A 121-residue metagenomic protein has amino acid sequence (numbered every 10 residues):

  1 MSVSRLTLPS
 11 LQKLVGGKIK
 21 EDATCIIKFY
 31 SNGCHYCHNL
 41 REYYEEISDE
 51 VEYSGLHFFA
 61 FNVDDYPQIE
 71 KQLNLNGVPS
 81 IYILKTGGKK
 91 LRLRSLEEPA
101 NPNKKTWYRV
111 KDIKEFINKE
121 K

Functional and structural regions predicted by a protein language model:
S4-P9, F29-S31, R41, E45-S48 (+2 more regions): Thiol-based oxidoreductase modules, predominantly thioredoxin-like and allied folds used for disulfide exchange
S4-T24: A short beta-strand-turn-helix
L14, Y43-E50, I69-Q72, F116-K119: Alpha-helical recognition domains of nuclear gene-regulatory proteins
K18-E21, V51-Y53, L73-N76: Intrinsically disordered, low-complexity regulatory regions enriched in Ser/Pro/Gly/Thr and acidic residues
C34-C37: Short cysteine clusters
P67, L73-K85: Structural micro-motif
Y82-K121: Non-catalytic, surface beta->alpha helical segment in thiol-disulfide oxidoreductase systems
